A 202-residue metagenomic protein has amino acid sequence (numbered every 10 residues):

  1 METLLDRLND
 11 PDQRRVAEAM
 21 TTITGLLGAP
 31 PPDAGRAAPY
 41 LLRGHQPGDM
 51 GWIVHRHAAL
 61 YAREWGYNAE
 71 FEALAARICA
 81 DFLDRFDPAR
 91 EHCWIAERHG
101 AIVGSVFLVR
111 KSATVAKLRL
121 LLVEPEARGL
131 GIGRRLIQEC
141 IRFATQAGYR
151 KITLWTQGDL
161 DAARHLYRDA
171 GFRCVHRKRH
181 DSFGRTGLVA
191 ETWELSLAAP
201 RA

Functional and structural regions predicted by a protein language model:
M1, M20, H57, R164 (+1 more regions): Short amphipathic alpha-helical/adjacent loop interface patches that line ligand and macromolecule-binding sites
M1-P11, R15-E18, T22: Short, solvent-exposed amphipathic helices
P11, G48, A113, D161-A162: Short alpha-helical
R14-A17, D33-A34, V54: Conserved positions within tetratricopeptide repeat
T21-G51, E191, L197-A202: Conserved N-terminal entry element of GNAT/NAT acetyltransferase domains
G44-E126, I137-E139, F143, A147 (+2 more regions): Acetyl-CoA-dependent GNAT
R128-I132: Glycine-rich ATP-binding loop(s) of histidine-kinase-like ATPases
R150-A202: C-terminal "cap" of GNAT-fold acetyltransferases
